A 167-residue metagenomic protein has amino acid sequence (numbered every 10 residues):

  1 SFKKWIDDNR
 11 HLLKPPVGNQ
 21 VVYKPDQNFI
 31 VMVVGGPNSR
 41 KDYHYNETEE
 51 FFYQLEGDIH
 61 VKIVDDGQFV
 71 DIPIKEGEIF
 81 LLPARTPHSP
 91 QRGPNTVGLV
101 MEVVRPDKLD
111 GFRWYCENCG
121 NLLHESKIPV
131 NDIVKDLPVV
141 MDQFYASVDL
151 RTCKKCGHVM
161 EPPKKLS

Functional and structural regions predicted by a protein language model:
S1-G35, S39-D42, L137-S167: A short, N-terminal "cap"/entry segment at the start of jelly-roll beta-barrel domains of the cupin/DSBH fold
V31, D42-H44, E49-Q54, D71-I72 (+2 more regions): His/acidic/aromatic-lined binding-pocket segments of jelly-roll/cupin-type domains and related regulatory beta-sandwich
V34, P73-P94, V103: Conserved metal-binding segment of the jelly-roll/cupin
V34-G35, Y45-V64, G98, E102-V104: Short, conserved beta-strand element in jelly-roll/cupin
D65-F69: Short alpha-helix capping/helix-loop boundary micro-motifs
P94-F112: A short hydrophobic beta-strand segment most commonly corresponding to one strand of the jelly-roll/cupin
W114-C119, C153-C156: Short cysteine-rich clusters marking metal-coordination/redox-active sites
E125-I128, P162-P163: Short, non-ligating residues that shape and space the ligands of small metal-coordination modules and catalytic
